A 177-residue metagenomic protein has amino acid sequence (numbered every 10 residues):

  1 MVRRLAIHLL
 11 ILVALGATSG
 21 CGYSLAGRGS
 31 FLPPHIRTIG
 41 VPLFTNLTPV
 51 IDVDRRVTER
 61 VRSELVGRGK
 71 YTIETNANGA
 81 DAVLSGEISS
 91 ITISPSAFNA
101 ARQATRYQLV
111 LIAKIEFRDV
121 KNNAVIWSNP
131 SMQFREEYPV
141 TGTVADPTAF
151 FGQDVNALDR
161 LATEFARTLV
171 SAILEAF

Functional and structural regions predicted by a protein language model:
M1-L9: Bacterial N-terminal signal peptides that target proteins for export
L5-A6, G22, G86: Glycine-centered small-residue hotspots that permit tight backbone geometry or close packing
H8-S19: Bacterial N-terminal signal peptides
G20-S63, G67-T75, K121, A162 (+1 more regions): A structural "domain/chain start" motif
N46-I51, P147-L158: Second-shell loop/turn segments in exported
R68-Y71, G79-S131, R135-Q153: Surface-exposed short loop/turn segments
Y107, N156-T163: A generic "alpha-helical surface" signal
